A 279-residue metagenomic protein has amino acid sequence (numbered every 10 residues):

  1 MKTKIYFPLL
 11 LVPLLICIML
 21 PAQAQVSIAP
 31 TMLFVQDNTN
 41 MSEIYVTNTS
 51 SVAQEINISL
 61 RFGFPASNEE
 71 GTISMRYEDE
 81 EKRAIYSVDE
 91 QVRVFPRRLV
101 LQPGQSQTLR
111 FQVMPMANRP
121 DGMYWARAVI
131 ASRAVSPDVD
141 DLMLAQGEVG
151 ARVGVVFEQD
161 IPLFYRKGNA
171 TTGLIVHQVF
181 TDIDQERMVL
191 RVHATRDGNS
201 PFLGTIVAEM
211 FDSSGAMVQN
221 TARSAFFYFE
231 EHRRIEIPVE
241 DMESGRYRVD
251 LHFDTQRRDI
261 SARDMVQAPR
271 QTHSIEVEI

Functional and structural regions predicted by a protein language model:
P8-I18: Bacterial N-terminal signal peptides
A24-Q54, S59-F62, R98, L174-Q185: Beta-sheet-dominated interaction scaffolds and their linkers
A29, D37-E43, Q107-T108, P120-R127 (+1 more regions): Short, solvent-exposed loop/turn segments enriched in Ser/Thr/Gly
E43-T47, V189-D197, P238: Short edge beta-strand/loop segments characteristic of extracellular beta-sandwich folds
S50-V52, A117, R196-S200, S214 (+2 more regions): Short, acidic/polar linear motifs in exposed loop/turn regions
N57-Y86, T195-S214: Short acidic, flexible loop segments centered on an aromatic residue
Y77-A117, A216-E243: Intrinsically disordered, low-complexity Pro/Gly/Ser/Thr-rich segments with frequent PxxP/GP/PP motifs and embedded
M114-L163, G245-I279: Terminal connector regions
